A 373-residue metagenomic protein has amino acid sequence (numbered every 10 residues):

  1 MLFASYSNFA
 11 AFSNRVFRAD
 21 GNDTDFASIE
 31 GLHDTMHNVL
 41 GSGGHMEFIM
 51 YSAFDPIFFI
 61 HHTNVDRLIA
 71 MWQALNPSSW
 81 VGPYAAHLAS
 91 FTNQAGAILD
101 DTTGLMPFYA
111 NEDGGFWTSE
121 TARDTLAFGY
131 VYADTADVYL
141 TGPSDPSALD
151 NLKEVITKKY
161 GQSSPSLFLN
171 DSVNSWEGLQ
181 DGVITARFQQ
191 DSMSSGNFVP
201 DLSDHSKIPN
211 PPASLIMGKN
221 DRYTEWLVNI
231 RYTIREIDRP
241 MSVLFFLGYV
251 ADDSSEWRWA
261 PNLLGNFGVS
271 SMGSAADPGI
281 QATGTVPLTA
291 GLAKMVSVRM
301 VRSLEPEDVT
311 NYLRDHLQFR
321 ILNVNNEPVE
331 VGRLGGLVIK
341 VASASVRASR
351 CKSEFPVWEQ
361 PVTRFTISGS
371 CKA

Functional and structural regions predicted by a protein language model:
M1-A373: C-terminal accessory segments of proteins
